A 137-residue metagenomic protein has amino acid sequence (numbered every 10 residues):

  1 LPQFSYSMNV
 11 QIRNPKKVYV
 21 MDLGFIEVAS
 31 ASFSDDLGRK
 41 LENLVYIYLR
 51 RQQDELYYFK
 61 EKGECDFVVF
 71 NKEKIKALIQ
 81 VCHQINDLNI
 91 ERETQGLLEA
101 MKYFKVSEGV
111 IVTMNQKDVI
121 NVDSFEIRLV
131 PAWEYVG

Functional and structural regions predicted by a protein language model:
L1-I75: Accessory nucleic acid-recognition modules appended to NTPase machines
S30, I90, I120-V122: Short glycine-/acidic-enriched loop or helix-start segments at secondary-structure transitions that form or flank
K76-A77, E108: Structural motif
A77-D87: Active-site ExK catalytic segment of metal-dependent nucleases
Q84, E91-S107: Short, charged, amphipathic alpha-helix that recurs within catalytic cores of restriction-modification and other
S107-T113: Short, hydrophobic beta-strand segments that form beta-sheet elements in well-ordered domains
N115-G137: Domain-level recognition of nuclease-like catalytic cores that cleave nucleotide substrates
